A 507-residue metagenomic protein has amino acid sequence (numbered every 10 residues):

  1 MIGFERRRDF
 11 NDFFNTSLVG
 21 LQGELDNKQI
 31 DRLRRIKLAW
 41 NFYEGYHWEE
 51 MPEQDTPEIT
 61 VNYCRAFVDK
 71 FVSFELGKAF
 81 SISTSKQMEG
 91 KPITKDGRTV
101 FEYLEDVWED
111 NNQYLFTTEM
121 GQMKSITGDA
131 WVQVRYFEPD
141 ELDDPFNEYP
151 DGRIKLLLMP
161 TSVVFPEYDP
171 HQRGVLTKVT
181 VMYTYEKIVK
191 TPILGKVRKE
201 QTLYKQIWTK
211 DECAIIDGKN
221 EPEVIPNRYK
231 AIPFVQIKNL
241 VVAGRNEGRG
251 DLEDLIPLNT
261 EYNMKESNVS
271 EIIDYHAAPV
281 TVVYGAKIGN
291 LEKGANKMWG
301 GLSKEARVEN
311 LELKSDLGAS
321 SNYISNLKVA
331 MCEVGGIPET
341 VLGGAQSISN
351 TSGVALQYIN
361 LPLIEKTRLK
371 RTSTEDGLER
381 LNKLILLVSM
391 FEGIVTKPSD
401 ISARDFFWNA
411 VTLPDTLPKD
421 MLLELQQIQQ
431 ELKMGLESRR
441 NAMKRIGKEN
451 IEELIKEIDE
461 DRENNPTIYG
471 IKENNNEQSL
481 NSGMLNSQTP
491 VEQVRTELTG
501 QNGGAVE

Functional and structural regions predicted by a protein language model:
M1-L157, G500-E507: Extended, helix-rich architectural segments
Y114-G121, G128, Q133, V269-A278 (+1 more regions): C-terminal amphipathic alpha-helical
T118-A243: Extended, regular secondary-structure scaffolds
E119-Q122, R135, I273-Y284, V341-S347 (+3 more regions): Short coil/turn segments at secondary-structure boundaries
F137-E148, V283-K297, S347-A355, N382-D415 (+1 more regions): Charge-rich, acidic-biased intrinsically disordered regions
I216-Q357, V395, S399: Extended, charged amphipathic alpha-helical segments
K419-N476: Charged substrate- and nucleic-acid-binding regions of tRNA-handling and nucleotidyl-transfer enzymes, centered on
K456-E507: Extended, compositionally biased alpha-helical segments that mediate assembly or anchoring
